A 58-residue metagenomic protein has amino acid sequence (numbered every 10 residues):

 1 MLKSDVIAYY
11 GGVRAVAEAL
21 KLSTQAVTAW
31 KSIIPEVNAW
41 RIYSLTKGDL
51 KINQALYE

Functional and structural regions predicted by a protein language model:
M1-G11, S44: Short, amphipathic alpha-helical "recognition" segments used to contact nucleic acids or chromatin
M1-L2, A55-E58: Short, Lys/Arg-enriched anionic-surface-contact patches
G11-G12, V37: Residue-level signal for the short linker/turn that defines the boundary of a DNA-recognition helix
A15-A17: Short alpha-helical "recognition helix" segments of helix-turn-helix
A19, N53-Q54: Short, hydrophobic secondary-structure boundary micro-motifs
L20-I34: Recognition helix of helix-turn-helix/homeodomain-like DNA-binding domains that insert into the DNA major groove
E36-N53: DNA major-groove recognition helix of helix-turn-helix/homeodomain DNA-binding modules
